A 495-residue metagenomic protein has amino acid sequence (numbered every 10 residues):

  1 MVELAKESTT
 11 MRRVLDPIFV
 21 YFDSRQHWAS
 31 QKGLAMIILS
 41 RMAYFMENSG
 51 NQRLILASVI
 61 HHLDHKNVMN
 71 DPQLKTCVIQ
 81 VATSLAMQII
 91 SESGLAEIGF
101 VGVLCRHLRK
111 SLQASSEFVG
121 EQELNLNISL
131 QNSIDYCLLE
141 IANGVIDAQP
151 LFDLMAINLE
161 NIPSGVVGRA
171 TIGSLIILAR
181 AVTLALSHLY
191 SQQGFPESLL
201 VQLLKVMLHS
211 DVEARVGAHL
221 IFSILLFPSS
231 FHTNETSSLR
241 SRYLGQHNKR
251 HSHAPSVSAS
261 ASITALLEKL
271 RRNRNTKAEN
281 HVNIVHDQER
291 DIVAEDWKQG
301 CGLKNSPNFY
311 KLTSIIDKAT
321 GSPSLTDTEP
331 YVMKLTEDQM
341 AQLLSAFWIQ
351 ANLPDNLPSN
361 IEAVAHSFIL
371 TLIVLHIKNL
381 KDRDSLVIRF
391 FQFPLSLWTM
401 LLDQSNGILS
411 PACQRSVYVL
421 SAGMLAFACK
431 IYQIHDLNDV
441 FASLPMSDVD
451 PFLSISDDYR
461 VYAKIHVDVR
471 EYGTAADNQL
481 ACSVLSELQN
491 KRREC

Functional and structural regions predicted by a protein language model:
M1, Q31-L39, L74-L85, L104 (+7 more regions): Extended HEAT/HEAT-like alpha-solenoid repeat tracts in very large eukaryotic scaffold/adaptor proteins
M1-M11, V20-Q31, S40-Q52, D64-P72 (+15 more regions): Flexible helix-coil junctions and inter-repeat linker/turn elements that act as hinges within alpha-solenoid scaffolds
T10-P17, N51, I55-V59, A96 (+9 more regions): Structural recognition of alpha-solenoid helical scaffolds
P17-F22, V59-L63, L104, L108 (+4 more regions): Buried hydrophobic core positions in alpha-solenoid tandem helical repeats
P72-I79, T83, I98-C105, L175 (+6 more regions): Hydrophobic, aliphatic-enriched repeat segments that assemble into extended interaction scaffolds in large eukaryotic
P228-F347: Acidic, serine/threonine- and proline-enriched intrinsically disordered linkers and terminal tails in large eukaryotic
E362-A365, D382-F391: Long, cytosolic, alpha-helical-rich C-terminal regions that act as interaction/scaffolding modules
W398-A422, Y432-C495: Extended, C-terminal alpha-helical/coiled-coil scaffolding tails that mediate protein-protein interactions and assembly
